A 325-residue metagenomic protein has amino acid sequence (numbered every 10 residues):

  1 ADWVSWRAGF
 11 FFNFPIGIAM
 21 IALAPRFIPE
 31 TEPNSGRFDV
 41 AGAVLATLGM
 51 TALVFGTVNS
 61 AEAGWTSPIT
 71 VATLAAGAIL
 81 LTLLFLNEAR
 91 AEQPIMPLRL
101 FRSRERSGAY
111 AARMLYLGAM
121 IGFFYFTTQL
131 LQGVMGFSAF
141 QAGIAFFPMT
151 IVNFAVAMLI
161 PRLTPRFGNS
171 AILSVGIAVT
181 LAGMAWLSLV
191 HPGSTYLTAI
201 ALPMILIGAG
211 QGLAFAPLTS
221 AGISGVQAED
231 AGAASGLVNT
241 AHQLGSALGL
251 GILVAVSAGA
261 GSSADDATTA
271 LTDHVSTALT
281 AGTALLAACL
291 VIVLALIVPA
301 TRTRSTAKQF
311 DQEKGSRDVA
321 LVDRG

Functional and structural regions predicted by a protein language model:
A1-G42, P68, G143, A228 (+2 more regions): Helix-loop-helix hairpins in multi-pass membrane proteins, especially solute transporters
A1-V4, T57, A61, L131-Q132 (+2 more regions): Interfacial helix-cap and linker-helix signal at transmembrane-aqueous boundaries of multi-pass secondary transporters
S5, N13, G42, P68-T73 (+3 more regions): Transmembrane core module of solute transporters
F14-E32, T47-N59, A76-A91, C289-P299: C-terminal membrane-cytosol helix-exit motif in multi-pass small-molecule transporters
I21-T47, A89-R104, P165-R166, E229 (+1 more regions): Flexible interhelical linker loops that connect adjacent transmembrane helices in multi-pass membrane transporters
V152-V156, A241, G245, L285: MFS transmembrane alpha-helix packing/gate-lining sites
I200-A270: Small-residue-rich alpha-helical segments with characteristic i,i+4
L296-G325: Intrinsic disorder in cytosolic terminal tails and internal cytosolic loops of multi-pass membrane transporters
